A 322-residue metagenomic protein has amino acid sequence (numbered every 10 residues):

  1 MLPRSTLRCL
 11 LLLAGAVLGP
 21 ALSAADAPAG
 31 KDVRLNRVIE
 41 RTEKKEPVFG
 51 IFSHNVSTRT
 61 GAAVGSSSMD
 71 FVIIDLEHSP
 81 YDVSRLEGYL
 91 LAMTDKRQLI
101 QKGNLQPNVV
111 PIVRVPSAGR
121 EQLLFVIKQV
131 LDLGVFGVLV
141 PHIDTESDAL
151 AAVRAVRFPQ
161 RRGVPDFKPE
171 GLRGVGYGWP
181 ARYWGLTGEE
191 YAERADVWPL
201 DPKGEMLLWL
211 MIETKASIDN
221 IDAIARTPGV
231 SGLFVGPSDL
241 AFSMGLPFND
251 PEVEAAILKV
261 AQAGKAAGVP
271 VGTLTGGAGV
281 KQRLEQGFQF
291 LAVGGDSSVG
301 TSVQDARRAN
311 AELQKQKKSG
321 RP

Functional and structural regions predicted by a protein language model:
M1-S5: N-terminal secretory signal peptides that target proteins for export/translocation
R8-P20: Bacterial N-terminal signal peptides
A14, L22-P322: Expand to "…catalyze enediolate/carbanion chemistry for C-C bond making/breaking, isomerization, decarboxylation
